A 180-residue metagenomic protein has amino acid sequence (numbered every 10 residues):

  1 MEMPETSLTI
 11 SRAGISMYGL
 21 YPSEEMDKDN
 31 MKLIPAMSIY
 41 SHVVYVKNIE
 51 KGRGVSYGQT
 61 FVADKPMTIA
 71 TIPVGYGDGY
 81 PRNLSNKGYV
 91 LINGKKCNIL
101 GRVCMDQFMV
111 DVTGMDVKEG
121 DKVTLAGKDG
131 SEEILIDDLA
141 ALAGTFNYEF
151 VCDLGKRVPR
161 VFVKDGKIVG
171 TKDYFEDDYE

Functional and structural regions predicted by a protein language model:
M1-E180: Active-site anion/phosphate-binding pocket segments in diverse small-molecule metabolic enzymes
